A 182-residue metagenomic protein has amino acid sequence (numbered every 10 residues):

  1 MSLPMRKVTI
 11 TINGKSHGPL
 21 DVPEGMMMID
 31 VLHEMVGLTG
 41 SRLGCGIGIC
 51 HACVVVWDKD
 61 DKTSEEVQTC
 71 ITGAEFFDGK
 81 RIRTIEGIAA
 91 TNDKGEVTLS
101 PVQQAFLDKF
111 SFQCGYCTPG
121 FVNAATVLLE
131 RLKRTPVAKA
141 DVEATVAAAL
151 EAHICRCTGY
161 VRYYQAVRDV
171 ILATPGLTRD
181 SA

Functional and structural regions predicted by a protein language model:
M1-A182: Signature of N-terminal electron-transfer/Fe-S-associated modules in redox systems
